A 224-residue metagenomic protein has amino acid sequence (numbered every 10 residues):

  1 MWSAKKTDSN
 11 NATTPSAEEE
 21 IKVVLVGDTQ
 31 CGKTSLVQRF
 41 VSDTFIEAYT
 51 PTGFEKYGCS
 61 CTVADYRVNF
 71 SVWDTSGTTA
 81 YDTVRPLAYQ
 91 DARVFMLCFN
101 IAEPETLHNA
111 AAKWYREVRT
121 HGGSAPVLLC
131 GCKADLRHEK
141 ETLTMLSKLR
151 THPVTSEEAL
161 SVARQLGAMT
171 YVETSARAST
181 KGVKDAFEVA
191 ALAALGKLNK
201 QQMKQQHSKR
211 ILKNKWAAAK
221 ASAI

Functional and structural regions predicted by a protein language model:
M1-Q30, T34, R39-V41, S60-R67 (+1 more regions): Conserved P-loop small GTPase signature centered on TRAFAC-class small GTPases
S42-T50: Post-Walker A helix-loop "phosphate-sensing" segment adjacent to the P-loop in P-loop NTPases
V68-T83: Switch II (G3) loop of P-loop NTPases
V72-W73, M96-N100, L129-C132, E173-T174: Conserved beta-strand segments of the P-loop GTPase G domain that flank and frequently precede/overlap
S76, A102, R177: Adenine-nucleotide cofactor-binding loop residues
Y81-E103, R116-T120: Inter-motif core of Ras-like GTPase G domains
P104-V127, V189: Amphipathic helical hotspot of TIR/SEFIR-family domains
